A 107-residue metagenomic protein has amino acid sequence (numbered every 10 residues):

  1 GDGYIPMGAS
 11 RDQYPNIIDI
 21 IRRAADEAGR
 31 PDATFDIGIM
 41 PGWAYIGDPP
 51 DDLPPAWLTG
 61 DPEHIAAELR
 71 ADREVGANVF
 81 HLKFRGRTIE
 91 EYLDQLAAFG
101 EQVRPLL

Functional and structural regions predicted by a protein language model:
G1-L107: Active-site-adjacent structural elements that line small-molecule/cofactor binding pockets in enzymes
